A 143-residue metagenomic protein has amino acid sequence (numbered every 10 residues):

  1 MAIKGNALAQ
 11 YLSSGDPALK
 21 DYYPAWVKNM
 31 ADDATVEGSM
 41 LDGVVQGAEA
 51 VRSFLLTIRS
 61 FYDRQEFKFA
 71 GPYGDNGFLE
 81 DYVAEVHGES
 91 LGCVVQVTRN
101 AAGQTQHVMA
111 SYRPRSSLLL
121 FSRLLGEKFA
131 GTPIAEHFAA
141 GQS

Functional and structural regions predicted by a protein language model:
M1-S143: C-terminal and inter-domain tail/linker signature
